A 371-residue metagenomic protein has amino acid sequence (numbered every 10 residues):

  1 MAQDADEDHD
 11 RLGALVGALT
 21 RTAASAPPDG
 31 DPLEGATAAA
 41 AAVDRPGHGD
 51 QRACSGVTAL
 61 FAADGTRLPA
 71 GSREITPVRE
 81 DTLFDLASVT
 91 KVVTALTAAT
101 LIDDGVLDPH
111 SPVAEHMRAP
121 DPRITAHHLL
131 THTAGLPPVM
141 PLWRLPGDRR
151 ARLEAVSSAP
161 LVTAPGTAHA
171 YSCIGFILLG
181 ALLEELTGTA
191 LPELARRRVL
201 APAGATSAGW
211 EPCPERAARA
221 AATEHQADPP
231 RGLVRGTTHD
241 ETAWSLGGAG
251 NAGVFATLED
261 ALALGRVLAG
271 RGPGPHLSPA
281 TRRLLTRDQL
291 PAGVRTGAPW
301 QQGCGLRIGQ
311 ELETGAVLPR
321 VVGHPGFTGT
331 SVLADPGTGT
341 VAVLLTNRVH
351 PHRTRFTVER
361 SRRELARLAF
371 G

Functional and structural regions predicted by a protein language model:
A5-F84, V106-D108: Short, conserved catalytic-motif segment at the N-terminal edge
G13, L19, G47, T82-H110 (+3 more regions): Active-site SXXK
T20, P27-G30, L83, A292-V294 (+2 more regions): Short, P/G- and charge-enriched loop/turn segments at secondary-structure junctions
Q51-A53, V332-L333, G339-R348: Short, well-ordered beta-strand elements
R52, T66-S72, P122-R320: Short, surface-exposed loop or secondary-structure junction motifs that flank catalytic or metal-binding residues
D108-P122: Short, glycine/proline-biased beta-turn/loop segments that scaffold the active-site neighborhood
L246-V254, V321-L333, T346-H352: Glycine-rich phosphate/pyrophosphate-binding beta-alpha loops
G270, T286-P291, E311, P351-G371: Short, gly/Ser/Thr-rich active-site loops of penicillin-recognizing serine hydrolases
